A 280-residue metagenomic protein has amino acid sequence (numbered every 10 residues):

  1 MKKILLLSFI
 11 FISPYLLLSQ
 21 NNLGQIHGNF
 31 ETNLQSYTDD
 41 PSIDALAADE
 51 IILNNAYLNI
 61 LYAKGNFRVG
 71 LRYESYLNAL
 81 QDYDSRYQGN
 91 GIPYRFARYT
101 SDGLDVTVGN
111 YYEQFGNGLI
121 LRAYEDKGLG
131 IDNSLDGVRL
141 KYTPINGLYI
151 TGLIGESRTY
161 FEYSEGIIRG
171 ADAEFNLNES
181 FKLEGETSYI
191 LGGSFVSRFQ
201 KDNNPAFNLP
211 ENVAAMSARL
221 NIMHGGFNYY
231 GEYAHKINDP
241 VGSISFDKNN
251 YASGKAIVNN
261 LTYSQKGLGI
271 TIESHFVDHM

Functional and structural regions predicted by a protein language model:
M1-H27: Bacterial Sec-dependent N-terminal signal peptides
N21-I26, L34-L53, Y62-A63, R68-V69 (+3 more regions): Signature for the C-terminal beta-barrel architecture of outer-membrane proteins
Y76, L80, N90, Y94 (+2 more regions): Acidic, small-polar-rich N-terminal luminal/periplasmic segments of exported/outer-membrane proteins
